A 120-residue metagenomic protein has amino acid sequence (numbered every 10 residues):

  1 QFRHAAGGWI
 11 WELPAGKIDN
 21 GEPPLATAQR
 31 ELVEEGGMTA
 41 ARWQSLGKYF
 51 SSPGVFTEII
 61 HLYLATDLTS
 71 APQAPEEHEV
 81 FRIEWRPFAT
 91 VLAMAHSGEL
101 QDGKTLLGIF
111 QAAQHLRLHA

Functional and structural regions predicted by a protein language model:
Q1-L13: N-terminal strand-loop-strand
G16-G103: Unchanged
S51, A112-A113: Short secondary-structure boundary/hinge segments and terminal tails
I109: C-terminal boundary of histidine-terminating zinc-finger modules
Q114-A120: Generic C-terminal helix-cap and adjacent flexible tail
